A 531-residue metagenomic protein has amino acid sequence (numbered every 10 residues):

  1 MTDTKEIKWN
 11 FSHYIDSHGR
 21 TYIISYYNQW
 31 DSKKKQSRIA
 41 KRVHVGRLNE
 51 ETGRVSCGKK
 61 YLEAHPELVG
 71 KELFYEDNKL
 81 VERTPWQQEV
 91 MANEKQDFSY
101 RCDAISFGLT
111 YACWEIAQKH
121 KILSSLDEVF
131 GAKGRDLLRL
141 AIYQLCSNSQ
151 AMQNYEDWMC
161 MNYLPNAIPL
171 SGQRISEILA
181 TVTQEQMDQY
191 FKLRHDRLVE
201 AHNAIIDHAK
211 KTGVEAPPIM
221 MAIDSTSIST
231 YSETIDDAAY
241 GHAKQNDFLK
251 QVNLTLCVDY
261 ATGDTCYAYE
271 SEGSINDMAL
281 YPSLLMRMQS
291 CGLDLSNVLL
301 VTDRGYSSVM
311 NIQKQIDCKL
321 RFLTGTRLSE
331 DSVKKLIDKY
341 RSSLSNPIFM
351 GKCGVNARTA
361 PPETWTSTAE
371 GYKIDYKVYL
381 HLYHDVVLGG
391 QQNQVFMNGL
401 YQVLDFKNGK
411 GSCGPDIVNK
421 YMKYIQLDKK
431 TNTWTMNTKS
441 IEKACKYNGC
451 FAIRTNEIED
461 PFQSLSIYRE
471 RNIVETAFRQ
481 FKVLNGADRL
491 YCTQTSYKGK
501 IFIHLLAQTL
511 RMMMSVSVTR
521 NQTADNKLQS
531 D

Functional and structural regions predicted by a protein language model:
M1-A222, T226-D237, T255-S274: Dynamic "connector" segments at or just before major functional cores
R135, S147, S171, V214 (+5 more regions): Secondary-structure capping and boundary motifs in well-ordered enzyme cores
Y267-E270, C318-I467: An anionic, glycine-rich sequence signature occurring as long contiguous blocks
Y269-C291: Active-site beta-loop-alpha junctions of metal-dependent nucleic acid enzymes, especially the RNase H-like/DDE
N276, L300-M310, L328-D331, T495-K500: Acidic, metal-coordinating catalytic cores used for nucleic-acid/nucleotide bond scission and strand-transfer chemistry
F349, A507-D531: A short, flexible helix-boundary coil/loop motif
Q463-C492: Short amphipathic alpha-helical "interface-anchor" segments enriched in bulky aromatics
T493-S515: Basic, amphipathic alpha-helical segments enriched in Lys/Arg and hydrophobic/aromatic residues
